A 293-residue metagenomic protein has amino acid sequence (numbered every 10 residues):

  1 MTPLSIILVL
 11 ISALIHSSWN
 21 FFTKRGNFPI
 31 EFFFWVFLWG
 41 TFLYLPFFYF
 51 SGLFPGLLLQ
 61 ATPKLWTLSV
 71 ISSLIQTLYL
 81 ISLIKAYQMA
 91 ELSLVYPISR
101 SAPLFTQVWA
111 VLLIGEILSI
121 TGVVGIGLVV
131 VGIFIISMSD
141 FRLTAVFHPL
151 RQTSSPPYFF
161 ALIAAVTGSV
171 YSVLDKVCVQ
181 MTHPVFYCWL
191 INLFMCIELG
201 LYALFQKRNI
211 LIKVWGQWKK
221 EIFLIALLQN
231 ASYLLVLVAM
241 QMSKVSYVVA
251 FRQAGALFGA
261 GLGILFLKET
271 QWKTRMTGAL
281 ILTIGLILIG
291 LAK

Functional and structural regions predicted by a protein language model:
M1-T23, N27-I71, T77-A90, M138-F160 (+4 more regions): Membrane-interface interhelical linkers
A13-S17, L45, S73-L78, P103-V108 (+8 more regions): Hydrophobic/small/kink-forming positions within alpha-helical transmembrane segments of polytopic membrane proteins
K24, I84, A110-V111, K176 (+2 more regions): Small-residue-mediated transmembrane helix hinge/kink sites in multi-pass secondary transporters
I71-Q76, Y87-I136, C188-I197, V245-L265: Specific alpha-helical transmembrane segments that line the substrate/conduction pathway and gating interfaces
S99, G115-F147, P157, L265-L288: Loop-to-transmembrane alpha-helix entry segments
G115-S119, V177-Q180, Q241-M242, A292-K293: Membrane-interface helix caps and helix-loop-helix hairpins in membrane proteins
T153-F186: Selected transmembrane alpha-helices and immediately adjacent juxtamembrane segments of polytopic inner-membrane
Q229-K293: C-terminal appended segment following the main domain
